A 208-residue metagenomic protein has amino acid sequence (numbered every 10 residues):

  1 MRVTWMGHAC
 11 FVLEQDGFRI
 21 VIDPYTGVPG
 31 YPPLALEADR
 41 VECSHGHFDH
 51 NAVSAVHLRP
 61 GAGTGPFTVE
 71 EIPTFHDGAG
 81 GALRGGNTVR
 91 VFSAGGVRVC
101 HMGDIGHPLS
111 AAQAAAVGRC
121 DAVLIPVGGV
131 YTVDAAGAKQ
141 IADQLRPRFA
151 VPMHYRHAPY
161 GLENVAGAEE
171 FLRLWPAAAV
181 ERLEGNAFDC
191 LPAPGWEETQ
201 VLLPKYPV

Functional and structural regions predicted by a protein language model:
M1-D16, V28, T64-F75, D189-E198 (+1 more regions): Zn-dependent metallo-beta-lactamase
R2, F18-R19, G96-R98: Residues that mark the start of a beta-strand
T4, L83-R84, F149-V208: Binuclear metal-ion centers of metallo-dependent hydrolases, dominated by the metallo-beta-lactamase
M6, C10-G61, E70-N87, I105-A116: Pre-active-site segment of Zn-dependent metallo-hydrolases
A38-D39, D121, R148: Conserved acidic residues
H45, V127, M153-H157: Short secondary-structure boundary segments
N51-G96, P176-W196: Metallo-beta-lactamase
G81-L145: Active-site-proximal loop/helix segments of hydrolase catalytic cores
